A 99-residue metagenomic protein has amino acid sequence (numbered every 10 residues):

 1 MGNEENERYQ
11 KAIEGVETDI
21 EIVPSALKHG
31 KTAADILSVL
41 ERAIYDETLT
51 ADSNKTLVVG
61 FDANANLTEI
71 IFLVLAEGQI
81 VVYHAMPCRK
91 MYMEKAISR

Functional and structural regions predicted by a protein language model:
M1-R99: Ribonuclease/tRNase effector modules and their secretory precursors
